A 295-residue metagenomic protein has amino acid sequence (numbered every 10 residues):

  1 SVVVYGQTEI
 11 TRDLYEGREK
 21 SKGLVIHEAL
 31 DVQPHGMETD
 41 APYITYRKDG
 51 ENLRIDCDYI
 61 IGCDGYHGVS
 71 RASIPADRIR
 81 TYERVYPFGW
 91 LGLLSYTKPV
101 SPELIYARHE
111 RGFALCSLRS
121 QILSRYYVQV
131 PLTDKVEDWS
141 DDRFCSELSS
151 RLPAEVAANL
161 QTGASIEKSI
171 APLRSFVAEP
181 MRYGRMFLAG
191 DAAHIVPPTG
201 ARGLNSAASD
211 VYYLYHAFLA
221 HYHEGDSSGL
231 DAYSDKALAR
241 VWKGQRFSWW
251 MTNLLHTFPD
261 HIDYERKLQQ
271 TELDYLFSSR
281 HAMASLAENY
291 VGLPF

Functional and structural regions predicted by a protein language model:
S1-S21, Q33-T39, Q245-S248: Active-site-adjacent segment of FAD-dependent monooxygenases/related oxidoreductases
V3-T8, D138, N205-A208: Short, solvent-exposed loop/helix junctions and linker helices that flank or host conserved functional motifs
Q7, Q121, Y183: ATP/adenylate-binding site constellation spanning eukaryotic-like Ser/Thr protein kinases, ABC-transporter
E9, W90, S228: Amphipathic alpha-helical recognition patches that constitute DNA-binding helices
I10, S120, L148, A237-R240: Hydrophobic/aromatic residues within well-ordered alpha-helical segments
L14, G62, I170-R246, W250: Conserved mid-domain beta->alpha element of the FAD-binding
E16, G23-L173, A178: Conserved FAD-binding catalytic core of PHBH/FMO-like flavoproteins
A201, H216-F295: C-terminal helical "tail/cap" subdomain of flavin- and related membrane-associated enzymes
